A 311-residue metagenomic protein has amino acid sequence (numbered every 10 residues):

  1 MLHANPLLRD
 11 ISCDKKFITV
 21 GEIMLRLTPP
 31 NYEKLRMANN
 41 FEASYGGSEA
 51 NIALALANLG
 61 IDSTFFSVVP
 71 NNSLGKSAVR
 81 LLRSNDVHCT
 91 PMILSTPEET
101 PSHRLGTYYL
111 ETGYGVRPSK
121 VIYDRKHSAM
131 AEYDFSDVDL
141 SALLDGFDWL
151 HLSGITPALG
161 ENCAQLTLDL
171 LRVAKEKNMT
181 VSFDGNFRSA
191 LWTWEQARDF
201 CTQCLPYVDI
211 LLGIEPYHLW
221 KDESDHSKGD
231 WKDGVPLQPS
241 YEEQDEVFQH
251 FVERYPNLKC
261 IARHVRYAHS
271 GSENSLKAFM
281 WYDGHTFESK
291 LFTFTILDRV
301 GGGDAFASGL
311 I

Functional and structural regions predicted by a protein language model:
M1-L35: Positively charged, low-complexity intrinsically disordered leader regions
R36-G46, F287-G301: Short pre-catalytic strand/loop immediately N-terminal to key active-site residues, enriched for Gly-Thr
S48-N58, T167-V173: Histidine-anchored nucleotide/phosphate-binding helix
L54-A55, I61, I296-I311: Short, small-residue alpha-helix embedded
D62, F66-G154, V181: Conserved N-terminal subdomain of the carbohydrate kinase-like
Q165-N178, F200-Y207: Catalytic-core regions built around general acid/base machinery
V173-T180, Y255-K259: A short helix->loop->beta-strand "cap" motif at the edges of active sites that frequently abuts
L191-D283: Conserved phosphate/ATP/ADP-binding segment of small-molecule kinases
